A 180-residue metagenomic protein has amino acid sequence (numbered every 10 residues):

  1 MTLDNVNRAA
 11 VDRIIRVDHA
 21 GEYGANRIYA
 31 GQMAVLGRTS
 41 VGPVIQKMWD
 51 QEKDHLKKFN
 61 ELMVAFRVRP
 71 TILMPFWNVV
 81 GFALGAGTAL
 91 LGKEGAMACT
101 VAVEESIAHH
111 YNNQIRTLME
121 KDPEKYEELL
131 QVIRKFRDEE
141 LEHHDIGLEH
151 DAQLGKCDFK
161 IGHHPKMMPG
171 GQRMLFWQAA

Functional and structural regions predicted by a protein language model:
M1-A180: Non-heme di-metal
